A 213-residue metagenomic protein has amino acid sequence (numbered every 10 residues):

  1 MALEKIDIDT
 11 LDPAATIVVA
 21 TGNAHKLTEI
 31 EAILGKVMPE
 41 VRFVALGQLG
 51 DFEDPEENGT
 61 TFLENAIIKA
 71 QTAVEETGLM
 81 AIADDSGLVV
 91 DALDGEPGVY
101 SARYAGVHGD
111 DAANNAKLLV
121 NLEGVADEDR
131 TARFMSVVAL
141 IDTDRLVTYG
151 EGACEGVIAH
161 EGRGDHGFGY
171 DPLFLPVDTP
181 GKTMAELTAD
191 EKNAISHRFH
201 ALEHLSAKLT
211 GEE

Functional and structural regions predicted by a protein language model:
A2-V18, A24-E213: Anionic-ligand binding patches
